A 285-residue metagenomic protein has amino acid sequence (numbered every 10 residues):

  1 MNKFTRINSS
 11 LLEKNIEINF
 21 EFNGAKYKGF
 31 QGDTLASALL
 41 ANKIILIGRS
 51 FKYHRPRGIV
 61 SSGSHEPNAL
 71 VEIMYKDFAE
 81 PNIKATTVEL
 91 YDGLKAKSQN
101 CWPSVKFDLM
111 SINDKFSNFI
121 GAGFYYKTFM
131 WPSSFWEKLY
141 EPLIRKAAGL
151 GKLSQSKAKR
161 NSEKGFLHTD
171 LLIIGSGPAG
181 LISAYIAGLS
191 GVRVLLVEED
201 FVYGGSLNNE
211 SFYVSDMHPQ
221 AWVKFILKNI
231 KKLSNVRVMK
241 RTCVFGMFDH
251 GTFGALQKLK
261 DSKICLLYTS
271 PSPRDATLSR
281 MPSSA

Functional and structural regions predicted by a protein language model:
N2-Q31, N42-I73, P81: Ubiquitin-like/PB1-type beta-grasp interaction modules and other compact soluble beta-rich domains
T34-A36: Short, structural beta-strand-to-alpha-helix junction motif
F51-I174, S190, G251-L267: Fe-S ferredoxin-like electron-transfer domains and their immediately adjacent linker/connector regions across
T169-I230, R274: Beta1-alpha1 glycine-rich phosphate/pyrophosphate-binding loop at the start of Rossmann-like nucleotide-binding domains
V236-R237: Short, conserved active-site loop motifs that form the nucleotide-linked donor/cofactor pocket
K240-G251: A conserved short coil-to-beta-strand element within the FAD-binding core of flavoproteins
Y268-P273: Conserved small/polar residues in nucleotide/adenosyl-binding loops
S279-A285: Hydrophobic alpha-helical segments, chiefly the membrane-spanning helices and signal/signal-anchor peptides
